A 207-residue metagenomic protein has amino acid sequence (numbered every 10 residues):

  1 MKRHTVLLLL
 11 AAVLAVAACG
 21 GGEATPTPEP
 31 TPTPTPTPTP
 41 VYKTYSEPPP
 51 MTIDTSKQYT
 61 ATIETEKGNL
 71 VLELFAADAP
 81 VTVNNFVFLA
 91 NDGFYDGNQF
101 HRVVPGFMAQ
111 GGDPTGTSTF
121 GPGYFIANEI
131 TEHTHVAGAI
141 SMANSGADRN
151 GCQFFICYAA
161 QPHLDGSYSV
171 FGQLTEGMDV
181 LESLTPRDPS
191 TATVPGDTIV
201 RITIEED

Functional and structural regions predicted by a protein language model:
M1-L7: Bacterial N-terminal signal peptides that target proteins for export
L7, C19-D207: Cyclophilin-like peptidyl-prolyl cis-trans isomerases
L14-A18: C-terminal motif of bacterial Sec signal peptides marking the signal peptidase cleavage site
